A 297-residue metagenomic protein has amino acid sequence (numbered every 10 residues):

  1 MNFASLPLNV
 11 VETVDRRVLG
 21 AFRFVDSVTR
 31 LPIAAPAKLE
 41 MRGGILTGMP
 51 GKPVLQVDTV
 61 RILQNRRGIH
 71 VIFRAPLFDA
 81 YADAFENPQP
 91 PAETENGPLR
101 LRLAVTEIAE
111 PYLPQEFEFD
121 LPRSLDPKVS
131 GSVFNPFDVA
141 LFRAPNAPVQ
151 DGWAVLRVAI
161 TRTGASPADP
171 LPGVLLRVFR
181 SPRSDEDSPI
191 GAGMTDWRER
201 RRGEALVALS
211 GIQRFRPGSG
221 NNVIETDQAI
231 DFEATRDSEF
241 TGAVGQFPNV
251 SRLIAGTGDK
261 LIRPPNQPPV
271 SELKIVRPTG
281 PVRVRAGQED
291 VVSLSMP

Functional and structural regions predicted by a protein language model:
M1-A34, P122-L156, T161-D169, W197 (+1 more regions): Beta-strand-rich domain onsets/edges
N2, A80-E86, N135-R143, E204-S219: Charged, amphipathic alpha-helical segments
T13-D15, T94-N96, V149-D151, R200 (+1 more regions): Surface-exposed coil/turn segments at beta-strand junctions on protein surfaces, enriched
L19-A21, R100-R102, V155-A159, L175 (+2 more regions): Beta-strand secondary-structure signal
T29-I45, A165-E186: Short, ordered, surface-exposed loop/turn motifs in non-cytosolic proteins
I45-A82, S184-S210: Short, acidic Ser/Thr/Gly-rich low-complexity loop/linker segments typical of extracellular and cell-surface proteins
I69-F134, F215-T257: A short, solvent-exposed loop/turn motif at the edges and junctions of modular extracellular/periplasmic domains
P172-V282: Structured core of small recognition/catalytic domains
